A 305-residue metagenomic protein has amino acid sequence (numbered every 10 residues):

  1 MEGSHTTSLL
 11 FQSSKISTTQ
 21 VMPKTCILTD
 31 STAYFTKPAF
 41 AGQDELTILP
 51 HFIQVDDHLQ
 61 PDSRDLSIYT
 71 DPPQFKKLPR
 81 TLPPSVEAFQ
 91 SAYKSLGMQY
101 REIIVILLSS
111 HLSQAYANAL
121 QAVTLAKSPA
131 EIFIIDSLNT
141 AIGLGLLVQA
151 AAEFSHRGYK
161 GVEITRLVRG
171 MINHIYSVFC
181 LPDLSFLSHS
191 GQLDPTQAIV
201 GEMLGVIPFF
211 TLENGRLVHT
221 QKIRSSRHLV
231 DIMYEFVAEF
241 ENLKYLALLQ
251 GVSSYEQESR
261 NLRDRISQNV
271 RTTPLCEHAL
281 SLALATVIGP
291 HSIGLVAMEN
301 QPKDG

Functional and structural regions predicted by a protein language model:
M1-V21: N-terminal amphipathic/basic-hydrophobic helices that include classical n-h-c signal peptides and signal-anchor
S8-L9, E45, S95, N261: Acidic/proline-rich low-complexity IDRs
Q12-I16, A33-F35, Q90-S91, M233-E235: A generic local structural motif
Q20-V21, Q90-R101, F236-L243: Glycine-rich phosphate/diphosphate-binding loops that line cofactor/substrate pockets in enzymes
K24, S31-G42, L46-T47, H51-F52 (+4 more regions): Mixed-charge interfacial surface used for oligomerization/domain docking and macromolecular partner engagement
C26-L28, I104: Conserved beta-strand elements of the Class I
H58-L125: Class I S-adenosyl-L-methionine
Y100-I103, E131-D136: Short, flexible active-site-proximal loops enriched in glycine and acidic residues
